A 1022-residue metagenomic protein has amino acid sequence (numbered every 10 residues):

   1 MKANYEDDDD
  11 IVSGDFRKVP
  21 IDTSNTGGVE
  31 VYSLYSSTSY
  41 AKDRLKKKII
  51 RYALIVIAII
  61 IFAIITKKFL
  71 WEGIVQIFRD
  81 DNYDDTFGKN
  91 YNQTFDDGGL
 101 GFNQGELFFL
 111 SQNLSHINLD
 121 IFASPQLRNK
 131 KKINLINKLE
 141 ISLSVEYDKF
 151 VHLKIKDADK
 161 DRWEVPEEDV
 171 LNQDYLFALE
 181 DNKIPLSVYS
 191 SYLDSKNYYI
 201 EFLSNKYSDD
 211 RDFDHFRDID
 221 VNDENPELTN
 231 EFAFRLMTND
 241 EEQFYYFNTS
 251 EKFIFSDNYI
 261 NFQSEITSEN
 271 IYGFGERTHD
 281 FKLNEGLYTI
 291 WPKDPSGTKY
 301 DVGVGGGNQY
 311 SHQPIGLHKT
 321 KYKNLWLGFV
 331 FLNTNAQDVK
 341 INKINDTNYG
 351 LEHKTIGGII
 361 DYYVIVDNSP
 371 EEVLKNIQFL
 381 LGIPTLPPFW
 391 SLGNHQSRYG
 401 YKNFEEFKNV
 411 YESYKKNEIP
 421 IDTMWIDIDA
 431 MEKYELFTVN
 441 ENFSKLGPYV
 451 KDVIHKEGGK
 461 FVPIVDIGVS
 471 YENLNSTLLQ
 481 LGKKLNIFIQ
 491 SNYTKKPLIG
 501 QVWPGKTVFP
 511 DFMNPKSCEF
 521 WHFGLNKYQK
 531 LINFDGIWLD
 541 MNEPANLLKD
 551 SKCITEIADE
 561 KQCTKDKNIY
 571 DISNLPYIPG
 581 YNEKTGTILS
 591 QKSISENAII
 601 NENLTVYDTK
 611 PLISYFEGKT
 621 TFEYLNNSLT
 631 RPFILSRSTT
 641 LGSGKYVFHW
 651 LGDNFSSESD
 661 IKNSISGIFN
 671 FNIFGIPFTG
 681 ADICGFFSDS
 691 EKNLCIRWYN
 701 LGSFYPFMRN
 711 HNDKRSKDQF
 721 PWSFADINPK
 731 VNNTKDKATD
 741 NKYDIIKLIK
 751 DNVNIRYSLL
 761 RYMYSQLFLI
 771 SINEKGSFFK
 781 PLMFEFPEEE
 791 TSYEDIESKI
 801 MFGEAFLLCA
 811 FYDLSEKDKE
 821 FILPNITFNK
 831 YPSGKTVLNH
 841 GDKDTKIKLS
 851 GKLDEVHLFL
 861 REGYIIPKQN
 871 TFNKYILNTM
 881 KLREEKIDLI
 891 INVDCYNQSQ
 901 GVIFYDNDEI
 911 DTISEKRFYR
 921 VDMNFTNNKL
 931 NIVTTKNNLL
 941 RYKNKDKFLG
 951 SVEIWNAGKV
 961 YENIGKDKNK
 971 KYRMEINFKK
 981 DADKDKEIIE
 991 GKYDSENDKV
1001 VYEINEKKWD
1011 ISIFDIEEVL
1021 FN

Functional and structural regions predicted by a protein language model:
M1-R17: PEST-like, low-complexity acidic/proline-rich intrinsically disordered segments, predominantly at protein N-termini
V12-S391, Q396-Y399, F404-E412, T423 (+9 more regions): N-terminal accessory segment at the very beginning of proteins
E72-G101, L107, N225, D240-D854: Catalytic-domain carbohydrate-binding cleft regions of carbohydrate-active enzymes
K730-A738, E804, C809-Y812, K819-F925: Glycine-rich, acidic loop segments that terminate in or are immediately followed by a histidine
G991: Active-site or metal-binding loop neighborhoods of secreted/extracellular toxin and effector enzymes
D998-V1001: Aromatic sugar-binding surface patches on proteins that engage polysaccharides or sugar-phosphate polymers
K1007-N1022: Surface-exposed interaction regions enriched in Ser/Thr/Asp/Glu that occur as long low-complexity tracts or repetitive
